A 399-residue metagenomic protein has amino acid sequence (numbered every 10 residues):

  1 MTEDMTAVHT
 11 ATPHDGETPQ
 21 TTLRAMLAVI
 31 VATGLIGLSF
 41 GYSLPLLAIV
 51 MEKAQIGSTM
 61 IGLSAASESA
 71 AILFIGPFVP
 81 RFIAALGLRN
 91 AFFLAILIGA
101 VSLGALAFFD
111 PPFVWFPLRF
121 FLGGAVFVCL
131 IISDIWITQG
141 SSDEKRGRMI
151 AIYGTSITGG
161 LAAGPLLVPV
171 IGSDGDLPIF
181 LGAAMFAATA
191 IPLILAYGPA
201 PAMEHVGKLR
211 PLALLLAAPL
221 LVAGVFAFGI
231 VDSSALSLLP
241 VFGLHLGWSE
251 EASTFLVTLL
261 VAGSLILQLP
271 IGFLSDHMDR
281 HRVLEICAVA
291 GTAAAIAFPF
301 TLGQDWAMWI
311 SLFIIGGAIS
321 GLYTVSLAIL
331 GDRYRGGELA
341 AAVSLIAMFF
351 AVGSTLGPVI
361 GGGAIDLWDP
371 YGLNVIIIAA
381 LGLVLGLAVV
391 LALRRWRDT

Functional and structural regions predicted by a protein language model:
Q20-S69, D232-F242, S253: Helix-loop boundary and gating motifs at the non-cytosolic
I75-G87, G172, L267-D279, I365-D366: Helix-to-loop junctions at the C-terminal end of transmembrane segments in multipass secondary transporters
N90-G104, R282-I296, I378: Structural signature of the two symmetry-related core transmembrane helices
F120-T155: Cytoplasmic helix-loop-helix junction between adjacent transmembrane helices in 12-TM secondary transporters
V128-S141, S320-Y334: Intracellular juxtamembrane helix-capping segments at the cytosolic ends of symmetry-related transmembrane helices
P169, A183-M203, L387-A392: C-terminal membrane-cytosol helix-exit motif in multi-pass small-molecule transporters
V170-M185, G363-L381: A membrane-interface helix-boundary motif in multi-pass transporters
G337-D366: A late C-terminal transmembrane helix in Major Facilitator Superfamily
